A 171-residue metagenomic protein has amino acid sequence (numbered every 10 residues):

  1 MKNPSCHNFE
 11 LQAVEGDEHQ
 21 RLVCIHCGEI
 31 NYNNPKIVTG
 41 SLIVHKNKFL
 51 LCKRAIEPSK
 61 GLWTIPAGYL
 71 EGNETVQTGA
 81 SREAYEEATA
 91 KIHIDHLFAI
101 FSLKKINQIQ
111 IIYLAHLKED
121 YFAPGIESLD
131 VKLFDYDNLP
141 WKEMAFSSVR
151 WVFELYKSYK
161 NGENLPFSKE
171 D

Functional and structural regions predicted by a protein language model:
M1-P58, Y69-E86, A90-D120, N161-D171: N-terminal leader/linker segments that precede catalytic domains of diphosphate-processing enzymes
L42, G68-L70, T75, L103 (+4 more regions): Short capping/connector residues at structural and topological boundaries
L62-G68: Conserved acetyl-CoA binding element of GNAT-fold acetyltransferases
T64, K91, L133: Short aromatic/basic micro-patch
A67, A80, N107, Y113 (+3 more regions): Hydrophobic alpha-helical segments
I126-D171: Nudix hydrolase/Nudix homology domain
